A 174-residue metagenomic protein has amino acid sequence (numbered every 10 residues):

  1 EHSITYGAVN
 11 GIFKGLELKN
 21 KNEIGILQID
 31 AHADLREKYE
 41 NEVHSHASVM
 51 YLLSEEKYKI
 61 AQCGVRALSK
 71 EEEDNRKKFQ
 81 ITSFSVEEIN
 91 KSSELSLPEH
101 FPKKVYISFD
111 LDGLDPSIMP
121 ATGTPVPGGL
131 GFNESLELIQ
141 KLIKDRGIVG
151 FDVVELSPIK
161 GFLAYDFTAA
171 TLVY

Functional and structural regions predicted by a protein language model:
E1-Y174: Conserved alpha-helical scaffold segments that buttress catalytic/binding sites
